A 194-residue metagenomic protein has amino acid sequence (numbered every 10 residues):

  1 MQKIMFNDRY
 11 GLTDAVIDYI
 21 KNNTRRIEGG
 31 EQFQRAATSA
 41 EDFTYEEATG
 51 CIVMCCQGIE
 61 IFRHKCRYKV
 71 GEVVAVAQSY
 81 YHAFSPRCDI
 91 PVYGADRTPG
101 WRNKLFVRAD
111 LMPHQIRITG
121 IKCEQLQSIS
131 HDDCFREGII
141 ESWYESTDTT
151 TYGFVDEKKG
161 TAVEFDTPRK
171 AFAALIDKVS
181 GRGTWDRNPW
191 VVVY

Functional and structural regions predicted by a protein language model:
M1-Y194: Secondary-structure transition motif
